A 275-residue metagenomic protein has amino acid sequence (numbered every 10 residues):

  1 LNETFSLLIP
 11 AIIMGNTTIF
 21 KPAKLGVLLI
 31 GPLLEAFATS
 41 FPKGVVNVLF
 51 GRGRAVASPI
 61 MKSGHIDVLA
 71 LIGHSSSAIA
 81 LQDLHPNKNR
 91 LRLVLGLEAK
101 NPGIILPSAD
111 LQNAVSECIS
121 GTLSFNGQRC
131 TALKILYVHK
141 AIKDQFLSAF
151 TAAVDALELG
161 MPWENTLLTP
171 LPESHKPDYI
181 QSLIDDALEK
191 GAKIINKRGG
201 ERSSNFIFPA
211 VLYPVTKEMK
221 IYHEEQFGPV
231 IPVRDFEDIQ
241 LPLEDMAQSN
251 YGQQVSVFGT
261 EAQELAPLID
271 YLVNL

Functional and structural regions predicted by a protein language model:
L1-N113, F236: Rossmann-like NAD(P) dinucleotide-binding subdomain of oxidoreductase/dehydrogenase enzymes
I12, I19, N47, V94 (+4 more regions): Structural detector of well-ordered beta-strand residues that form the stable sheet scaffold of enzyme domains
N16, N101, A132-K134, E164 (+3 more regions): Short amphipathic alpha-helical segments
L25, P172-H175, I231-R234: Glycosyltransferase donor-binding loop in the core domain
S40-F41, K62, V68, S76-T216 (+2 more regions): ALDH superfamily catalytic-core signature
V46, A192, V230-I231: Short, conserved active-site loop motifs that form the nucleotide-linked donor/cofactor pocket
R52, I72, G121, F258-G259: Conserved residues at the C-terminal ends of beta-strands
H65-I66, I207-L275: Conserved C-terminal structural/oligomerization subdomain of aldehyde/semialdehyde dehydrogenase
